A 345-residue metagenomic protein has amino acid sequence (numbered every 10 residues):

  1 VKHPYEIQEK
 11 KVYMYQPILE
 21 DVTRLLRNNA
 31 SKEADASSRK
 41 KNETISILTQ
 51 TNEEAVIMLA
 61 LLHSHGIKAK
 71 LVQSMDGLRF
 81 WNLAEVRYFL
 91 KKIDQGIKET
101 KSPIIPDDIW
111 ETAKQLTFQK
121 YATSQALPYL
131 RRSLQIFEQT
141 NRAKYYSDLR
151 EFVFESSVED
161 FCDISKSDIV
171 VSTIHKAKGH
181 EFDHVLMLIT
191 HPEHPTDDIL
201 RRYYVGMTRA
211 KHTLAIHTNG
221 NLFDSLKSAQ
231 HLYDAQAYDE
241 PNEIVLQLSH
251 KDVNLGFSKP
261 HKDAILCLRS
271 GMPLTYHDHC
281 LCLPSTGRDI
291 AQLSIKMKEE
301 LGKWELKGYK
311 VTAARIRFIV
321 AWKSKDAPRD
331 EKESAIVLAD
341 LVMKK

Functional and structural regions predicted by a protein language model:
V1-P260, V320-A327: The feature marks helicase ATPase cores and/or their adjacent C-terminal helical subdomains in SF1/SF2/AAA+ helicases
D224-K345: Conserved active-site motif detector
